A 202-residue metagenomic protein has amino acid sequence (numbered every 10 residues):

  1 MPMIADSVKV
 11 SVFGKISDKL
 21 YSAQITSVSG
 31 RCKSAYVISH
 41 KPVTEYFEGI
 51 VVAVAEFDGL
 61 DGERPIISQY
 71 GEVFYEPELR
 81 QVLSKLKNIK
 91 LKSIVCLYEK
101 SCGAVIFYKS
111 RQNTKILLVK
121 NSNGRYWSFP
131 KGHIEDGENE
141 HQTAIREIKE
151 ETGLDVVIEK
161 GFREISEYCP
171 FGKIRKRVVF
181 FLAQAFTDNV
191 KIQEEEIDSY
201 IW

Functional and structural regions predicted by a protein language model:
M1-L97: Hydrophobic N-terminal alpha-helices or hydrophobic patches in metabolic proteins across all domains of life
K9, S101-G103, D155: Conserved beta-strand residues within beta-sheet cores
A35-S39, V54, V105-F107, K115-V119 (+1 more regions): Short, hydrophobic/aromatic-rich beta-strand segments within well-structured domains
K41-T44, R111-Q112, N123-Y126, Q184-D188: Short, charged/polar surface micro-motifs in flexible loops or helix N-caps
G62-R64, E76-P77, W127-P130, I201-W202: A short, polar/proline- and glycine-enriched secondary-structure boundary/capping micro-motif
Y70-E72, S122-G124, E196-D198: Short, solvent-exposed aromatic-acidic interface loops
S93-F129: N-terminal strand-loop-strand
G132-W202: Unchanged
